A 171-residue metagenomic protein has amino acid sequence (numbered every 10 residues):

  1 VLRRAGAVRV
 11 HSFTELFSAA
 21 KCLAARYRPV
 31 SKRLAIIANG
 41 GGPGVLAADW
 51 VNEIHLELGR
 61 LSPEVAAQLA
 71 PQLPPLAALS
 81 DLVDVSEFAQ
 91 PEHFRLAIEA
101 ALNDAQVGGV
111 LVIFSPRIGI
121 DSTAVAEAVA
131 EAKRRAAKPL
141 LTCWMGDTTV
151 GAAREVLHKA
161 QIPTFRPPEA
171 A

Functional and structural regions predicted by a protein language model:
V1-A38, G42, A48-L58, A126-A170: Peripheral docking tails and interdomain loops at the edges of cofactor- or intermediate-handling domains
R3, V30-S115: Short glycine-cluster motifs
A67, G119, T149: Flexible, glycine-rich phosphate/dinucleotide-binding loops and adjacent beta-alpha linkers at cofactor/substrate
A70-P71, D121, A152: Short Asp/Glu-rich motifs
I118-A126: Glycine/threonine-rich flexible loop motifs
